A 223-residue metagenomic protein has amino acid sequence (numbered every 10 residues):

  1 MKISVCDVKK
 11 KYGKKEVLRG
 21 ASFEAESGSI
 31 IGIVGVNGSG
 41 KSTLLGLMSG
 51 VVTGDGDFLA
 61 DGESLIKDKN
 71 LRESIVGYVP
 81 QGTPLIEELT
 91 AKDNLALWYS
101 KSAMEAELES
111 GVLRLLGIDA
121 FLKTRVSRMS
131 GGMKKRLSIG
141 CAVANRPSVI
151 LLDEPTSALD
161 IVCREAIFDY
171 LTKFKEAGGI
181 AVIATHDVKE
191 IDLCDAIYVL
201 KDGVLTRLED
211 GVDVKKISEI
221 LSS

Functional and structural regions predicted by a protein language model:
V34-V36: The feature captures the beta-strand-to-loop junction immediately N-terminal to the Walker
S49: Helix-to-loop junction immediately C-terminal to a conserved catalytic motif
G54-K67, L71-R72: Conserved ABC transporter NBD signature motif
G82, E88-K101: Q-loop/switch helix immediately C-terminal to the Walker
A96, A106-L122: Conserved ABC ATPase "signature" region
I150-E154: Catalytic Walker B motif of ABC-type/P-loop ATPase nucleotide-binding domains
